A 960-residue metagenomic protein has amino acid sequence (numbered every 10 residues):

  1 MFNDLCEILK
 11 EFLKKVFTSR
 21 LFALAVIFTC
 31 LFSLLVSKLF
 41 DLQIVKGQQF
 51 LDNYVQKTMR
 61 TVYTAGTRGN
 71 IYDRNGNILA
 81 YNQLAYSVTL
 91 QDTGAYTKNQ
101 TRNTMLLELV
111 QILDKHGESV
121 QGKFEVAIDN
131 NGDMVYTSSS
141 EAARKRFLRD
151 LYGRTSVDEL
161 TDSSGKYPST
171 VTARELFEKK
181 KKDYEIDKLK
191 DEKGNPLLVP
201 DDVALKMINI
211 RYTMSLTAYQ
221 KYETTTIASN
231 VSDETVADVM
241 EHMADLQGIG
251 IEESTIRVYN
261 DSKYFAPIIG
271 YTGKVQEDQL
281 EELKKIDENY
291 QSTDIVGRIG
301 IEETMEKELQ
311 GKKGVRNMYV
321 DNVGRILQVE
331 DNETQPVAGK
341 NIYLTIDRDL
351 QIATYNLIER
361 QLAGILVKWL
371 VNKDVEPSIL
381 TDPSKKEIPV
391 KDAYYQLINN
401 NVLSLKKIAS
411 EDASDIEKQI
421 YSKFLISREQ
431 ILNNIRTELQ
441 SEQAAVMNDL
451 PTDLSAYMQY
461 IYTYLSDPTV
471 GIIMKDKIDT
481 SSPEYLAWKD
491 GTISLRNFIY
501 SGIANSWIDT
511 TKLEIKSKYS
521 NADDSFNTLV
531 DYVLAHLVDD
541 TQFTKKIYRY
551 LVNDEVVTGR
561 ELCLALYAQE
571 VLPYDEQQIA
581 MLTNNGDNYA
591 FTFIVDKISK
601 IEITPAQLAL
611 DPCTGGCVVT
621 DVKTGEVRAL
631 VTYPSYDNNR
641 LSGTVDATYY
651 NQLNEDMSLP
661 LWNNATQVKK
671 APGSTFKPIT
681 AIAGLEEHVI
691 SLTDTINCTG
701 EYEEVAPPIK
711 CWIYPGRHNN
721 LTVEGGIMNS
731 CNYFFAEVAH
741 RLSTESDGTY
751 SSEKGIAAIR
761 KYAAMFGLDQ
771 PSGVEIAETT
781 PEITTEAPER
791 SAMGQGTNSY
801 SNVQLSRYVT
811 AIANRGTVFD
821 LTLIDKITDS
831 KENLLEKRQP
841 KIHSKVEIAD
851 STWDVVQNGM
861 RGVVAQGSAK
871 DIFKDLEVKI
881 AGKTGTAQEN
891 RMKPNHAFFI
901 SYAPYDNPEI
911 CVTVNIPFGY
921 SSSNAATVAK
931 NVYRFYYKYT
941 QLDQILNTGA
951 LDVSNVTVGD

Functional and structural regions predicted by a protein language model:
F2-K597, Q607-G616, V622, S635 (+3 more regions): Membrane-proximal periplasmic segments of bacterial cell-envelope enzymes, especially penicillin-binding proteins
K38, G76, L106-E108, V239 (+9 more regions): Active-site SXXK
T58-R60, T89-K98, K221-S229, S254 (+10 more regions): Second-shell loop/turn segments in exported
G69-R74, S254, V258-L280, K284 (+6 more regions): Active-site beta-strand/loop architecture of penicillin-binding DD-peptidases
K340-I346, A609-G616, T648-F676, L692-I696 (+1 more regions): Short active-site loop at a secondary-structure junction that contains or immediately precedes the catalytic residue(s)
K340-N341, L380, I388-N433, L661-A665 (+2 more regions): Conserved catalytic neighborhood of penicillin-recognizing serine enzymes
T614, I709-Y714, H718, D747-E789: Mid-domain, small-residue-enriched loop/turn segments at the edges of structured enzyme/sensor domains
N639-L641, F676, L685-V705, G816-I827: Short, well-structured active-site flanking segments
